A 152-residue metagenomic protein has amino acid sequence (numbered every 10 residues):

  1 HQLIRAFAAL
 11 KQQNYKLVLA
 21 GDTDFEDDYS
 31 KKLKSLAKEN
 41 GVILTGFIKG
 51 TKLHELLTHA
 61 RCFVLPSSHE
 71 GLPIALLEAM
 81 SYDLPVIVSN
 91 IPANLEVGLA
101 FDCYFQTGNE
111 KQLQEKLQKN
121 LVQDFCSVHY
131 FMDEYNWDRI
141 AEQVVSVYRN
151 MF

Functional and structural regions predicted by a protein language model:
H1-A9, K31: A conserved mid-protein helix/loop that constitutes part of the nucleotide-sugar donor-binding site
S30-T51: Nucleotide-activated donor-binding/catalytic signature segment of Leloir-type glycosyltransferases, i.e., the conserved
F47-I48, E55-A60, V144: Short alpha-helical donor nucleotide-sugar binding micro-motif in glycosyltransferases
S68: Aromatic "clamp/platform" in nucleotide-sugar-dependent glycosyltransferases that forms part of the donor/acceptor
S81, P85-V88: Short hydrophobic beta-strand element within catalytic cores of glycosyltransferases and related nucleotide-activated
D102-E110, Q118-V122: Conserved acidic donor-binding segment of nucleotide-sugar-dependent glycosyltransferases
V122-F152: A charged, aromatic-enriched C-terminal amphipathic alpha-helix characteristic of glycosyltransferases across folds
